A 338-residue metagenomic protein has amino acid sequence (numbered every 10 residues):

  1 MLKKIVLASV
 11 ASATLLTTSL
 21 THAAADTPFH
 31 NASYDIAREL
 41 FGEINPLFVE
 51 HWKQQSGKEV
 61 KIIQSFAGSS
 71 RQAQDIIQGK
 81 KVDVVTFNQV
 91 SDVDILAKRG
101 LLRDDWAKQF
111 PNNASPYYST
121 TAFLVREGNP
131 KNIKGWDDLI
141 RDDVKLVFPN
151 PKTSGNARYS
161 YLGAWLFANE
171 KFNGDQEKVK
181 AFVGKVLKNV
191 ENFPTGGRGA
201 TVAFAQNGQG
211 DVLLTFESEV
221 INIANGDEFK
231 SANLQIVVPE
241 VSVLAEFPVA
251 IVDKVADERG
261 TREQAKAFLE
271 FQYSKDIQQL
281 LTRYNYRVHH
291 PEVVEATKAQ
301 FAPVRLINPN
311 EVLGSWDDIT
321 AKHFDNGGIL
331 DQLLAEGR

Functional and structural regions predicted by a protein language model:
M1-S9: Bacterial N-terminal signal peptides that target proteins for export
T18-L20: N-terminal signal peptide c-region/cleavage motif recognized by signal peptidases
A23-R99, Q109-F110: Early extracytoplasmic/lumenal segment of secretory-pathway proteins
G79-V85, D143-K145, N207-T215: Alpha-to-beta junction loops
A97-E170: A conserved helix-loop-strand patch within extracytoplasmic ligand-binding domains of the periplasmic binding
T120-N129, E246-E263, L280-Y284: A bilobed periplasmic-binding-protein/Venus flytrap-type ligand-binding module shared by bacterial periplasmic
F172-P239: Ligand-binding pocket segment of bilobal, Venus flytrap-like solute-binding proteins
A256-R338: Extracellular/periplasmic juxtamembrane helices and adjacent flexible linkers that interface with membrane partners
